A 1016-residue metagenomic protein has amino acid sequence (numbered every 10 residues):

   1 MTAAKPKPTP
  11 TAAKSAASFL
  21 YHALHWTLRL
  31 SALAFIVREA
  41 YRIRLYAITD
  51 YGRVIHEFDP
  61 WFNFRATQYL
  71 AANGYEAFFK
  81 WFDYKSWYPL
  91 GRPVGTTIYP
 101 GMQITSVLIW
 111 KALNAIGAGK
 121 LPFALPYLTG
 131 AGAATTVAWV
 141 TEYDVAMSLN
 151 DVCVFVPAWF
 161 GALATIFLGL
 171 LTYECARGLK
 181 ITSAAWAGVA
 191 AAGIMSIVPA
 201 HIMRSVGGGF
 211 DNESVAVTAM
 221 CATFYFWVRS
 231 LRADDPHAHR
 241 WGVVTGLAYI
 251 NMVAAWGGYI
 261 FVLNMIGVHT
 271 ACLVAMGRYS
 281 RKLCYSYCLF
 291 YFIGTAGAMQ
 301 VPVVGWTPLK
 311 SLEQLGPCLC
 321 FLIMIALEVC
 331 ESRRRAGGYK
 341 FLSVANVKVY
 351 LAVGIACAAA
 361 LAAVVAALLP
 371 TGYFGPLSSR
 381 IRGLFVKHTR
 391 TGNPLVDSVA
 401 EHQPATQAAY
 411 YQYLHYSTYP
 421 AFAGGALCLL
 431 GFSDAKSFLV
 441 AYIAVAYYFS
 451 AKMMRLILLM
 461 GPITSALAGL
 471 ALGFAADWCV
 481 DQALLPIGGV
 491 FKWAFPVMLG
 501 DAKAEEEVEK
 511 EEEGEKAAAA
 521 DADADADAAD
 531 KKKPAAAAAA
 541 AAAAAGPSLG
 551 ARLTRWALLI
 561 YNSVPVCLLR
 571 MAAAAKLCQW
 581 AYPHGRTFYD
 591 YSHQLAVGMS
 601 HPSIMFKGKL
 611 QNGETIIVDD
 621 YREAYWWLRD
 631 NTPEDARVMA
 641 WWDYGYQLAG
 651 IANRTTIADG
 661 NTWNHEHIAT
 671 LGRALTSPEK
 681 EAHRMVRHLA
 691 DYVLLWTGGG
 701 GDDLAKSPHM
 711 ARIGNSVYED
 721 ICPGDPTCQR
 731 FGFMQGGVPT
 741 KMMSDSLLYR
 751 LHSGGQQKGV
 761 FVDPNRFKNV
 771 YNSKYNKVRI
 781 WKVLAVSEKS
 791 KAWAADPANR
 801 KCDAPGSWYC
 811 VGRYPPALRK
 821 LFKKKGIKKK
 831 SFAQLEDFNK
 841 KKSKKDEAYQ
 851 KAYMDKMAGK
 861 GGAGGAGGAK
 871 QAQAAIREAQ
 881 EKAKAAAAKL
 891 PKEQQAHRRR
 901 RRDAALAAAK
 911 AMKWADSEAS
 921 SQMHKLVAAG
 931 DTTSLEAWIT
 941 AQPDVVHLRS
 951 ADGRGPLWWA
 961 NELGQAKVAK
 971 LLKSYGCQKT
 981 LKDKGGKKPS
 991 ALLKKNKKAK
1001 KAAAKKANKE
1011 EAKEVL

Functional and structural regions predicted by a protein language model:
M1-A47, F58, R333, L342-A358 (+3 more regions): Start-transfer (signal-anchor) and selected internal transmembrane alpha helices of multi-pass inner/ER membrane
K5-K7, K14, I116, K120 (+6 more regions): Extracytoplasmic
S18-P60, R65, A72-Y75, F82 (+4 more regions): Transmembrane signal-anchor helices characteristic of membrane glycosylation enzymes that use polyprenol
L33-Y41, Y84-K85, A138-N150, V154-R278 (+3 more regions): Membrane-embedded helix bundles of polyisoprenyl
A34-L163, V198, D211-S214: Membrane-interface coil-to-helix junctions
L312-R334, K348-F438, A524: Alpha-helical transmembrane segments at the extracellular/periplasmic loop-to-helix junctions of multi-pass membrane
K925-G930, W959-Q965, L992-N996: Ankyrin repeat A-helix N-terminal signature
